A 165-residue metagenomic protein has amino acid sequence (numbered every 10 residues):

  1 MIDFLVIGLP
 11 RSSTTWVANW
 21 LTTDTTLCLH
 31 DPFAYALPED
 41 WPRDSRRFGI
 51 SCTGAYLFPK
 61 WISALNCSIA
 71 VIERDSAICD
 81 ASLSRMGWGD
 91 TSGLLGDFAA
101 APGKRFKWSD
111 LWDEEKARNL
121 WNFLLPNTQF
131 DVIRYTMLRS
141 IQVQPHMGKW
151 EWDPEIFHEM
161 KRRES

Functional and structural regions predicted by a protein language model:
M1-C52, V132-D153: PAPS-dependent sulfotransferase catalytic core
M1-D3, S84-W88, G103-R105, E115-S165: PAPS-dependent sulfotransferases, especially Golgi type II membrane carbohydrate sulfotransferases
G49, T53-F130: PAPS-dependent sulfotransferase catalytic domain
